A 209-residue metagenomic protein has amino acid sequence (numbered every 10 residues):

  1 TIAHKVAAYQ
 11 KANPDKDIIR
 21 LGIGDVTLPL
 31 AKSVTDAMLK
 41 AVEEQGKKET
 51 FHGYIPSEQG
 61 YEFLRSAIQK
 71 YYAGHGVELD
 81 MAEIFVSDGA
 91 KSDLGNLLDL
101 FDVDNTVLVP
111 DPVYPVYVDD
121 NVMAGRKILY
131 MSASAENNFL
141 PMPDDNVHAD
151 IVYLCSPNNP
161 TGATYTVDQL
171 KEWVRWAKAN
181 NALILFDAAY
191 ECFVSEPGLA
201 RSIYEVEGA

Functional and structural regions predicted by a protein language model:
T1-D88, N96: N-terminal small-domain helix-loop-helix segment of the aminotransferase-like
H4, K40, K70, D99 (+3 more regions): Short, well-ordered alpha-helices that flank and scaffold nucleotide-derived cofactor binding pockets
L100-N121: Conserved PLP-anchoring active-site segment centered on the Schiff-base-forming lysine
N105, R126, A179-A182: A short helix->loop->beta-strand "cap" motif at the edges of active sites that frequently abuts
A133-Y204: Active-site phosphate-binding strand-loop segment of PLP-dependent enzymes
